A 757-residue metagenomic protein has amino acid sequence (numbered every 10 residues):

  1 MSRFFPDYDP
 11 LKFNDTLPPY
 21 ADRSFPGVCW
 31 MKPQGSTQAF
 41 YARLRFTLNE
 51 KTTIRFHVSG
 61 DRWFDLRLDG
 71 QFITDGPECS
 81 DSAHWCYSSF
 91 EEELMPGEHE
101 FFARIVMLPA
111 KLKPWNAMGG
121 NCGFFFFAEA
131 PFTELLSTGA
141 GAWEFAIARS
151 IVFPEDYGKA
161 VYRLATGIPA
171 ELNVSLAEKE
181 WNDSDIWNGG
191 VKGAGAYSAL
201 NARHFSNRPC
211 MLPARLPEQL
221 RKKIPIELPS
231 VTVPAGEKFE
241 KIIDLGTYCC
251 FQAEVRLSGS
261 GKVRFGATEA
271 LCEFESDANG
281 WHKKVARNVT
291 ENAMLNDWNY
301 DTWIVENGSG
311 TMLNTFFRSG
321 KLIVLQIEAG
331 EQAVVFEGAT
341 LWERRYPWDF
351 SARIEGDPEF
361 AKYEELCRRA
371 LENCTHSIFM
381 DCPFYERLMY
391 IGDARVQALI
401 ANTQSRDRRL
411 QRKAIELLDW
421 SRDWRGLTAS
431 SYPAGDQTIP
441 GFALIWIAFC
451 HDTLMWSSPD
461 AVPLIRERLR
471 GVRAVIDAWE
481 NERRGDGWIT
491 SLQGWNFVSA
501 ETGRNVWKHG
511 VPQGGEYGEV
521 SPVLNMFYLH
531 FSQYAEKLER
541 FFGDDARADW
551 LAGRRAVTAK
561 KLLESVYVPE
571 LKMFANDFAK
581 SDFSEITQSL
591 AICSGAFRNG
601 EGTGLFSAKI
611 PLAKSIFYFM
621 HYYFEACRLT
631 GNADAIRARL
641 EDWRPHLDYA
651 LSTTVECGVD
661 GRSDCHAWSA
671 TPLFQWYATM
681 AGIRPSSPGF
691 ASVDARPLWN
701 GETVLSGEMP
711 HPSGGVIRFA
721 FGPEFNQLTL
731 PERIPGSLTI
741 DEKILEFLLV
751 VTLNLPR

Functional and structural regions predicted by a protein language model:
M1-D381, D393, R409-L418, T428-Y432 (+5 more regions): Extracellular/oxidizing-compartment recognition motifs
E78-C79, F239, E306-M312, H621 (+2 more regions): Short, solvent-exposed S/T- and G/P-enriched segments that are highly enriched in secreted/extracellular and lumenal
F132, S150-V152, D452, H711 (+1 more regions): Short intrinsically disordered, low-complexity segments
Y385-E386: Active-site groove signature of glycoside hydrolases
M389-T729, I734-T739, K743-V751: Active-site core of glycosidic bond-cleaving carbohydrate-active enzymes
